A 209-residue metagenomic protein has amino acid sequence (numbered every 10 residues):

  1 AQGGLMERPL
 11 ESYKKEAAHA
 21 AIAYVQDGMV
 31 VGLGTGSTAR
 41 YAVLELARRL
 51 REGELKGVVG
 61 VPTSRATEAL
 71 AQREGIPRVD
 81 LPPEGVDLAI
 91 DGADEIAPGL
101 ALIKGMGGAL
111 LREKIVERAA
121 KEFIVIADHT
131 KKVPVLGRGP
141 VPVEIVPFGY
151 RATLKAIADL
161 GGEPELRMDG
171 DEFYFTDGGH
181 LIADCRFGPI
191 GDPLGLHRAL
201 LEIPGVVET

Functional and structural regions predicted by a protein language model:
G4-K15, R65-T209: Conserved phosphate- and dinucleotide-binding cores of soluble alpha/beta proteins, encompassing both enzyme active
R8-Q26, T35-P83: Active-site catalytic microenvironments in core metabolic enzymes, especially phosphate/sugar-handling
M29-V30: Residues that mark the start of a beta-strand
